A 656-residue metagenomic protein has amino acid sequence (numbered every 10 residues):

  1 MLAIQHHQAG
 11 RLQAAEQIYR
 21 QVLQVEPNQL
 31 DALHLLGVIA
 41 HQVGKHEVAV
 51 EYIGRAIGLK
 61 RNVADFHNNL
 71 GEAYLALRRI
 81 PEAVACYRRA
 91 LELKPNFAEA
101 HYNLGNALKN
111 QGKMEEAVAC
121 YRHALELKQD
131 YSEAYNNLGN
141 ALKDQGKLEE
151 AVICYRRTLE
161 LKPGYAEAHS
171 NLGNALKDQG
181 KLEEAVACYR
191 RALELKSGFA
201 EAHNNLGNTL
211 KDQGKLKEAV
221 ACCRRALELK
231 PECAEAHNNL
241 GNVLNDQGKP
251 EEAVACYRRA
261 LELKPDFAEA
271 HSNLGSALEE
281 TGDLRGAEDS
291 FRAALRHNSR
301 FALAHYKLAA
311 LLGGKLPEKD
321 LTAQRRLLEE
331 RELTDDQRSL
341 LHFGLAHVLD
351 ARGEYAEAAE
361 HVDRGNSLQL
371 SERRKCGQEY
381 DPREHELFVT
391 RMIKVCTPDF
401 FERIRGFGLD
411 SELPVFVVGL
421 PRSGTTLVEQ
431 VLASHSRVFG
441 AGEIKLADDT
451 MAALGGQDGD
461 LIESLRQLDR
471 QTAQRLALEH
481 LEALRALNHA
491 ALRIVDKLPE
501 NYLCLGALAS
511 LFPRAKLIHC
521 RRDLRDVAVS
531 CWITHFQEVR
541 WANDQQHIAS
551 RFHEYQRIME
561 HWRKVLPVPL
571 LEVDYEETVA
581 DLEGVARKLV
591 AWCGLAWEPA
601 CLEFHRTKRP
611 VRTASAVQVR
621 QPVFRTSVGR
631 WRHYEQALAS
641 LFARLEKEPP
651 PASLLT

Functional and structural regions predicted by a protein language model:
M1-Q8, D31-Q42, D65-A76, E99-N110 (+7 more regions): Conserved alpha-helical positions within TPR/SEL1-like repeat arrays
Q8-Q17, Q21, Q42-G58, D65 (+8 more regions): Structural signature of tandem alpha-helical TPR/SEL1-like repeats, specifically the intra-repeat loop/turn
R20-I39, A302, N366-Y380: Short, charge-rich amphipathic alpha-helical segments embedded in non-transmembrane helical bundles/solenoids
T281, V438-A441, K445-Q474, L487-A652: PAPS-dependent sulfotransferase catalytic domain
E354-A356, E360-L476, R620, F624: PAPS-dependent sulfotransferase catalytic core
